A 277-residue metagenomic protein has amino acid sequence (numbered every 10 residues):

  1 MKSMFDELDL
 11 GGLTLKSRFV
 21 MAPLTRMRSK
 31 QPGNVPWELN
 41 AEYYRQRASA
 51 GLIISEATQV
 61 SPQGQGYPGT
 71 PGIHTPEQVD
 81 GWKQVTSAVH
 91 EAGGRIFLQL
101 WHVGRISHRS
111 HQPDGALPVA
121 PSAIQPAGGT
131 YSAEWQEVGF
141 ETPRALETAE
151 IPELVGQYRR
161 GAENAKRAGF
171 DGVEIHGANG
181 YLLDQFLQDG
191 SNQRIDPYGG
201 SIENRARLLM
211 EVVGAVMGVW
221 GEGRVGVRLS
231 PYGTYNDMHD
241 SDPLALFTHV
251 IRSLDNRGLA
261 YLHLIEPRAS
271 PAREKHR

Functional and structural regions predicted by a protein language model:
M1-R277: Flavin-dependent oxidoreductase catalytic cores
